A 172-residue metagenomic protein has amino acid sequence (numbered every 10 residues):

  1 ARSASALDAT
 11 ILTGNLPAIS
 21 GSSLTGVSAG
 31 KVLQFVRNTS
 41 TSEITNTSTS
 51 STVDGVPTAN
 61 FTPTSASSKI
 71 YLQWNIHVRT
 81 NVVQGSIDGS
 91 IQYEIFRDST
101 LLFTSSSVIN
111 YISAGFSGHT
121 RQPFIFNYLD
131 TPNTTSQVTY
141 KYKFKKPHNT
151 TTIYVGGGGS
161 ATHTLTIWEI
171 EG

Functional and structural regions predicted by a protein language model:
A1-I44, G172: Glycine-rich, low-complexity segments
R2, A6-A9, G14-P17, S28 (+4 more regions): Homeobox/homeodomain signature
N38-T39, T45-T47, T62-Q137, K141-G172: Terminal beta-strand-rich extracellular "head" domains that mediate receptor/glycan or other ligand binding
V53-G55: Short, solvent-exposed loop/turn segments enriched in Ser/Thr/Gly
P57-F61: Extended, low-complexity regulatory regions
